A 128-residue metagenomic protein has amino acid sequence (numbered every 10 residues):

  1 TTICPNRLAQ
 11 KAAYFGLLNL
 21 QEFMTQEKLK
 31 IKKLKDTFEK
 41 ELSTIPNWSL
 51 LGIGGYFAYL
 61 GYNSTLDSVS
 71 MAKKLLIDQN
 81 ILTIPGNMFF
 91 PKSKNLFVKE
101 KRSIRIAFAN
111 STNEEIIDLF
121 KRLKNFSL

Functional and structural regions predicted by a protein language model:
T1-P5, A109-N110: Active-site PLP-lysine loop of aminotransferase-like
R7-Q10, Y14, K30-E39, S49-Y62 (+1 more regions): Conserved glycine-rich beta-strand-loop-beta hairpin in the small C-terminal domain of fold type I
Y14, E39, Y59, A72-L76 (+2 more regions): Non-transmembrane alpha-helical segments in soluble domains of secreted/periplasmic/extracellular proteins
L18, G61-N63, A109-S111: Residue-level recognition of strand-loop junctions within catalytic nucleotide-signaling folds
Q21-F23, T65-L66: Short helix-loop capping/hinge motifs at secondary-structure junctions, enriched in acidic/polar residues
F23, E27-L34, F38, E115 (+1 more regions): Alpha-helical packing segments of well-folded alpha/beta enzyme cores
K74-L82, F90-L128: PLP-dependent enzyme catalytic core of the Aspartate aminotransferase-like
